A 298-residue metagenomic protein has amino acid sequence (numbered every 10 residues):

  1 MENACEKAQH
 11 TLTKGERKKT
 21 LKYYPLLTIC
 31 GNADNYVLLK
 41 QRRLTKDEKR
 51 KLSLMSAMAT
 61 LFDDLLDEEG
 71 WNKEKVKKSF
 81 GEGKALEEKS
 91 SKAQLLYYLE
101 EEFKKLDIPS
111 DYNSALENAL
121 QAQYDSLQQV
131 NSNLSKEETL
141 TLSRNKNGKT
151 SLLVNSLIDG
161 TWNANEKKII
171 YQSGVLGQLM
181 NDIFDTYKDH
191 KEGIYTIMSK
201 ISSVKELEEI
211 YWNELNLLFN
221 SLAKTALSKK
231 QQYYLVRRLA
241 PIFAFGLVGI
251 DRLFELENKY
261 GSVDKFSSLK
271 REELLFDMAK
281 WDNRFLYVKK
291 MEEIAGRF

Functional and structural regions predicted by a protein language model:
M1-A8, E102, L106, T225-F298: C-terminal domain/tail detector
M1-A8, V76, F80, L95-F103 (+7 more regions): Generic structural signal of hydrophobic/aromatic residues within well-ordered alpha-helices of folded domains
C5, T13-D34, E48-K49, M58 (+3 more regions): All-alpha helical catalytic cores of prenyl diphosphate-utilizing isoprenoid enzymes
V37-L96, S156-I169, S173, L179-S199 (+1 more regions): Acidic, metal/ion-handling microdomains and their immediate structural contexts
K75-E101, L134-N145, K191-K224: Divalent-cation-assisted or electrostatically stabilized phosphate/pyrophosphate-binding catalytic cores
S90, Q94, D107, D111-S114 (+4 more regions): Alpha-helix boundary/N-cap detector
K167-L247: Active-site/pore-lining binding-face segments in mid-to-C-terminal subdomains
